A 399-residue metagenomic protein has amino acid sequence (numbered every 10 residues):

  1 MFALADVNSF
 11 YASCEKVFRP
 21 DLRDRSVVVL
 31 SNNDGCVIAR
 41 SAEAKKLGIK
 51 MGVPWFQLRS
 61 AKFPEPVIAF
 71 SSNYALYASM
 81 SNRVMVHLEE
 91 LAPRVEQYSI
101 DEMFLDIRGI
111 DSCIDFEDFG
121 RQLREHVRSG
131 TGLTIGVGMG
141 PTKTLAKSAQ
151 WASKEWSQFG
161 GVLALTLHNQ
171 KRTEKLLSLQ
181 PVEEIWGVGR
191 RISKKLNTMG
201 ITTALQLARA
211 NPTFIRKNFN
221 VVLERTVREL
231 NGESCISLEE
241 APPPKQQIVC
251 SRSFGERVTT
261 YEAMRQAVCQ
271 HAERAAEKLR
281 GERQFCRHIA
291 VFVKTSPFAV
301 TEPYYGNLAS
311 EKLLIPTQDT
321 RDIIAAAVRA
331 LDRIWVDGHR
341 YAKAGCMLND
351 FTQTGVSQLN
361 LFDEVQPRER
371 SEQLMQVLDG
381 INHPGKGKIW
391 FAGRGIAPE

Functional and structural regions predicted by a protein language model:
M1-R228, S237, V365-E399: Gly/Gly-Pro- and Ser/Thr-rich, intrinsically disordered tail segments characteristic of DNA damage-repair and tolerance
F10, N33-C36, S296-A299, F351-G355: Short, charged/polar surface micro-motifs in flexible loops or helix N-caps
L22-D24, I100, Q284-C286, L308 (+1 more regions): Short connector loops at helix/strand junctions that flank enzyme active sites, especially segments positioning acidic
R25, I135, R287-I289, A344 (+1 more regions): Change "...and in nucleic-acid phosphodiester-cleaving endonucleases..." to "...and in nucleic-acid processing enzymes
S112-I114, W156, V300, T352-S357: Short, charged/polar, Gly/Pro-enriched secondary-structure boundary elements
P141-T144, E229-E233, F285-S296, R340-T352 (+1 more regions): A glycine-rich phosphate-binding loop feature that marks nucleotide/adenosyl-phosphate handling sites
E184, K194-G338, V356: DNA-contacting surface of Y-family translesion DNA polymerases
A309, L313-E399: Acidic, metal-coordinating catalytic segment for phosphate/diphosphate chemistry, firing primarily on the Nudix
